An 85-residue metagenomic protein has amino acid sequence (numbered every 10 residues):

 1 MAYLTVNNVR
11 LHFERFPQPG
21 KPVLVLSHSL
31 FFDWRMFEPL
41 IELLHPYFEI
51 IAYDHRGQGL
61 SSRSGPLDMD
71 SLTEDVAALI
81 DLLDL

Functional and structural regions predicted by a protein language model:
M1-R10: N-terminal cap/lid segment of alpha/beta-hydrolase-fold proteins
N7, F31, L67-D70: Conserved phosphate-coordination/catalytic loops
V9-S62: Conserved HGGG/HGGXW glycine-rich cap/lid loop of the alpha/beta-hydrolase fold
E38, H55-L85: Active-site loop/oxyanion-hole signature of alpha/beta-hydrolase fold enzymes
